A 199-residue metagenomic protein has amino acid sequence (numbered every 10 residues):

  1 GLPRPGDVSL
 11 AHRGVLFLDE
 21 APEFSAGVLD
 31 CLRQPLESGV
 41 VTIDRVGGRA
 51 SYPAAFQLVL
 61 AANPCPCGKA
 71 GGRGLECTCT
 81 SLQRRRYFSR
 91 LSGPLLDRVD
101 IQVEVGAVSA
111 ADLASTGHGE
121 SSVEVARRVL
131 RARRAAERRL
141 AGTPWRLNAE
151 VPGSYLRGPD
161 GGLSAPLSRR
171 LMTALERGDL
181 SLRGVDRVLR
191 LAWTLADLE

Functional and structural regions predicted by a protein language model:
G1-L16, R49: Conserved alpha-helical scaffold flanking the Walker A/P-loop in AAA+ ATPase domains
L2, A26-E199: Basic, amphipathic alpha-helical bundle interface domains used for macromolecular binding and assembly
R13, D19-E20, C31: Walker B catalytic acidic pair
E23: ABC ATPase nucleotide-binding domain "signature" loop
